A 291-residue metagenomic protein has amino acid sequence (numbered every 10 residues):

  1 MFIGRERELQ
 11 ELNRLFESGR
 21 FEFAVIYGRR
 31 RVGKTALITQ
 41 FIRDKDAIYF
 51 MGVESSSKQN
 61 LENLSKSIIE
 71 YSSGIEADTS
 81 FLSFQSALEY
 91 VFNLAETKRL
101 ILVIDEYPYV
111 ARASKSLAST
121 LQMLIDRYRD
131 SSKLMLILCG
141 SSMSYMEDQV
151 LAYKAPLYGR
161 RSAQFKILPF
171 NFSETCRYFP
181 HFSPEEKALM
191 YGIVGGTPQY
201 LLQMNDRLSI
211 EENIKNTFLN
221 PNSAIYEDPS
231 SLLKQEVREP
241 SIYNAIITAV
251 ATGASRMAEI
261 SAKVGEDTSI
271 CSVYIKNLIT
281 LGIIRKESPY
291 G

Functional and structural regions predicted by a protein language model:
M1-G291: Phosphate-binding site recognition
